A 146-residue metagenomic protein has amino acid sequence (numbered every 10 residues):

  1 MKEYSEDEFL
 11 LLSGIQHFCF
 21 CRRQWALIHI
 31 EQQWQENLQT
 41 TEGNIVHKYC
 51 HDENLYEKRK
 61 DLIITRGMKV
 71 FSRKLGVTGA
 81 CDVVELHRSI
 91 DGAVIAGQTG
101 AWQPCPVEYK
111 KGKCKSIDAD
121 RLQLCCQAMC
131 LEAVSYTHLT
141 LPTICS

Functional and structural regions predicted by a protein language model:
M1-P106: Metal-dependent nuclease catalytic cores that hydrolyze phosphodiester bonds in DNA/RNA, characterized by
G76, I117-D120: Hydrophobic alpha-helical segments and helix-packing faces
V84, K110, P142: Anionic group-transfer/hydrolysis microenvironments
S89, C130-Y136: Alpha-helix capping at helix-to-loop junctions
Y109-I117: Short beta-strand-loop-alpha-helix junction that forms the active-site gateway of nucleic-acid-processing nucleases
D120-E132: Short, charged, amphipathic alpha-helix that recurs within catalytic cores of restriction-modification and other
T137-T143: Conserved small/polar residues in nucleotide/adenosyl-binding loops
